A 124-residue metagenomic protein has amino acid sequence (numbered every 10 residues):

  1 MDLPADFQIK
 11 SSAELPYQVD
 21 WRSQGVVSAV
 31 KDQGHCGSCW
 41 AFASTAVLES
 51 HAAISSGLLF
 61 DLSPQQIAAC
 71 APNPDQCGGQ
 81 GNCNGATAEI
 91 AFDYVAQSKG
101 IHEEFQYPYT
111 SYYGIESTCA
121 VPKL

Functional and structural regions predicted by a protein language model:
M1-L124: Catalytic-core signature of thiol
